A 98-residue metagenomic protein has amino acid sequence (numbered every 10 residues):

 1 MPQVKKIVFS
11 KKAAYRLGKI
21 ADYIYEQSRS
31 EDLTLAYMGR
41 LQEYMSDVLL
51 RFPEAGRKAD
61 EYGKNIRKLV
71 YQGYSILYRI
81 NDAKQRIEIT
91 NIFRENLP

Functional and structural regions predicted by a protein language model:
M1-G63: Basic, Lys/Arg-enriched alpha-helical interface segments
S28, R67-P98: Enriched for short, Lys/Arg-rich terminal
